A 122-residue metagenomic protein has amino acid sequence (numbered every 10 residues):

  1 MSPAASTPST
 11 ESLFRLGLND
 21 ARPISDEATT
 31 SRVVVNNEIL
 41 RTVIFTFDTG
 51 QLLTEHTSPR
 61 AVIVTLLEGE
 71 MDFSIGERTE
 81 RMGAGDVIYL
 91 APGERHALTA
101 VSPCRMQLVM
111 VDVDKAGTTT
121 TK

Functional and structural regions predicted by a protein language model:
M1-I39, K122: A short, N-terminal "cap"/entry segment at the start of jelly-roll beta-barrel domains of the cupin/DSBH fold
E27-A28, E38-S58, P92: Conserved short histidine dyad/triad with adjacent acidic residue
L53-E55, F73-S74, L90, R95-V101: Short beta-strand His + acidic residue motifs that chelate non-heme Fe in jelly-roll/DSBH and cupin folds
R60-G76: Glycine- and acidic-residue-biased ligand/ion/polar-headgroup-sensing regions
L67-E68, G83-A84, S102: A cytosolic small-molecule/anion-sensing beta-strand core signal
E70-D72, T79, R95, R105: Structural motif
E77-P92: Short acidic-glycine-tyrosine-enriched beta hairpin
P92-A116: Ligand-binding loop in jelly-roll beta-barrel domains
